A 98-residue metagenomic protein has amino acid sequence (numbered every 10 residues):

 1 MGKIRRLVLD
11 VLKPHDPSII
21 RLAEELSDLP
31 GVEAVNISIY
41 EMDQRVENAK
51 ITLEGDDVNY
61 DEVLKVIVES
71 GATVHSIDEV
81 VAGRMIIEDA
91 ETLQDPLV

Functional and structural regions predicted by a protein language model:
M1-V98: Long, contiguous binding/interaction regions
